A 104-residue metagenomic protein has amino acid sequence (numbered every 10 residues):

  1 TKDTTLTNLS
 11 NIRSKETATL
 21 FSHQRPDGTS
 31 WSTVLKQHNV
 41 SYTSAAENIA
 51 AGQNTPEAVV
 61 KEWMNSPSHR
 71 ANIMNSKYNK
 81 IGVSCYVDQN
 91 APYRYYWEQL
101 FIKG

Functional and structural regions predicted by a protein language model:
L6-N54, I73: Short, surface-exposed glycine/acidic/tryptophan-bearing loops
A51-G104: Disulfide-stabilized extracellular recognition modules
